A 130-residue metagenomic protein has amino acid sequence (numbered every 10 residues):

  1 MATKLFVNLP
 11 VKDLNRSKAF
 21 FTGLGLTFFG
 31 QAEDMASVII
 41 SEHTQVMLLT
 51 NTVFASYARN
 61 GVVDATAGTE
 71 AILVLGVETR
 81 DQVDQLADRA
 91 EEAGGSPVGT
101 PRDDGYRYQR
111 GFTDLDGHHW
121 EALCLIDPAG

Functional and structural regions predicted by a protein language model:
M1-R16, L24, E70-L75, I126-G130: N-terminal beta-strand motif that seeds the catalytic metal site of vicinal oxygen chelate
A2, S41-H43, T66-E70: Short connector loops at helix/strand junctions that flank enzyme active sites, especially segments positioning acidic
N8-A55: Core segments of cupin and vicinal oxygen chelate
G23, T27-F28, A32, A65 (+1 more regions): Charge-dense, helix-prone N-terminal extensions
M35, Q45, V74, Q109-G111: Short hydrophobic/aromatic beta-strand element in the GNAT-like acyltransferase core that lines or flanks the acyl-donor
Y57-V63: Short beta-strand/turn micro-motifs at beta-sheet edges
A67-G99: Mid-chain, well-packed structural core segment of small domains
A87-G130: Vicinal oxygen chelate
